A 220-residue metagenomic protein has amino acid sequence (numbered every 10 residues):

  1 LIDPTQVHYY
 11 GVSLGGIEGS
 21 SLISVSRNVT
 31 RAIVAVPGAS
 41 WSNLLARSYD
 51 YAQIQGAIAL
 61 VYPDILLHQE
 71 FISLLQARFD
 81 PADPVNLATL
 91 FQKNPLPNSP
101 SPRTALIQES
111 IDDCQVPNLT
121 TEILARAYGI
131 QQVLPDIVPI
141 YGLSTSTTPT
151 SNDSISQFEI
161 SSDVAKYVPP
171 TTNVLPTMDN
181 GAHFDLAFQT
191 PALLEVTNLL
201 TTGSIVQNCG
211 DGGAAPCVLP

Functional and structural regions predicted by a protein language model:
L1-I2, S26, P97-S101: Extracellular/periplasmic catalytic domains that process cell-envelope and extracellular macromolecules
L1-Y10: Gly/Ser-rich "nucleophile elbow"/oxyanion-hole loop immediately N-terminal to the catalytic nucleophile in hydrolases
Y10-R27, A32, L124: Short glycine-enriched nucleophile-adjacent loop and the immediately C-terminal alpha-helix near the catalytic center
R31, A35-P220: C-terminal subdomain of alpha/beta-hydrolase-fold enzymes, centered on the catalytic histidine and its supporting
